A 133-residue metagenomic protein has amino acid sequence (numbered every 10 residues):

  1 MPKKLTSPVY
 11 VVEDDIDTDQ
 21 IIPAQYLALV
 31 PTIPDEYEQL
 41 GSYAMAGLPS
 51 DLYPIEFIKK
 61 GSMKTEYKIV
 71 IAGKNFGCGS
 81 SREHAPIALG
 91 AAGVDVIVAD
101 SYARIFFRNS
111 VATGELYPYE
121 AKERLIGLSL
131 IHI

Functional and structural regions predicted by a protein language model:
M1-K64: N-terminal beta-alpha supersecondary unit
P2-K3, G61-T65, G90-A91, N109 (+1 more regions): Solvent-exposed alpha-helices and their adjacent loops that cap or buttress functional pockets in soluble metabolic
V11, I71-A72, C78, V98-A99 (+1 more regions): General beta-strand structural signal in soluble alpha/beta enzymes
K68-A91: Glycine/serine-rich anion-binding loops at beta->alpha junctions that coordinate negatively charged ligand groups
A88-R104: Phosphate-handling active-site elements
S101-Y119: Active-site-proximal loop->helix
I131-I133: Conserved small/polar residues in nucleotide/adenosyl-binding loops
